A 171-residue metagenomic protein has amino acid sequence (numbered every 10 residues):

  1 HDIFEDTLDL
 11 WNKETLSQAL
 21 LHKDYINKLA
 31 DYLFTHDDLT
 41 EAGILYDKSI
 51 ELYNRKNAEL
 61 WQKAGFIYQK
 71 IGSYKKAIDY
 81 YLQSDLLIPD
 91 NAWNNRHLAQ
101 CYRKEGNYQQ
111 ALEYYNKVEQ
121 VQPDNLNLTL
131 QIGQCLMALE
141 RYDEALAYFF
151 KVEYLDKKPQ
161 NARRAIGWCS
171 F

Functional and structural regions predicted by a protein language model:
H1-P89, H97: Alpha-solenoid helical-repeat scaffolds
T35, K70, K104, A138-L139: Register position in tetratricopeptide repeats
I50-E51, L82-L86, N116-Q120, F150-Y154: Conserved structural position within tetratricopeptide repeats
K56, L87-N91, Y108, V121-N125 (+2 more regions): Alpha-solenoid repeat scaffolds
K63, H97, Q131, A138 (+1 more regions): Canonical tetratricopeptide repeat
